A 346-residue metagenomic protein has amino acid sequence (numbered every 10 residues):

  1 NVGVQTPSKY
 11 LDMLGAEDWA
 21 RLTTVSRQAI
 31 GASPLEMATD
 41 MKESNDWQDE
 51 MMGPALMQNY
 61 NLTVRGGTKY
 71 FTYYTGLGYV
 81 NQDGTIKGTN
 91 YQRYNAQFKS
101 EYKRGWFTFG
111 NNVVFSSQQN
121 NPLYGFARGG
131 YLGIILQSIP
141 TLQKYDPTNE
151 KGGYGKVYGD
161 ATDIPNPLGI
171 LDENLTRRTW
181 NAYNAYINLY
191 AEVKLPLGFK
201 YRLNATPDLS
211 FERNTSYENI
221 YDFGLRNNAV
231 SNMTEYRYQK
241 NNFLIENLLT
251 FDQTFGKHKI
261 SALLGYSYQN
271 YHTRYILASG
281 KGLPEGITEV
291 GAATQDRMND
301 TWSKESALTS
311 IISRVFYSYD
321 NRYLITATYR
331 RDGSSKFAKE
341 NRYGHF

Functional and structural regions predicted by a protein language model:
N1, M57-N59, T72, G78-V80: A beta-strand signature from Gram-negative outer-membrane beta-barrel systems, especially the internal plug domain
N1-S44, G84-I86, Y91, N95-N184 (+2 more regions): Surface-exposed loop/interface segments of Gram-negative outer-membrane beta-barrel transport/assembly proteins
E50-A55, V64-T68: Outer-membrane beta-barrel initiation region
M57, T68-K69, K103-F107, K194-G198 (+2 more regions): Outer-membrane beta-barrel channels and translocator barrels
N61, T72-G76, T108-N112, Y190 (+5 more regions): Membrane-spanning beta-strand positions in outer-membrane beta-barrel proteins
T63-R65, G76, K99, N188-Y190 (+4 more regions): Outer-membrane beta-barrel architecture
L77-D83, I325-G333, F337: Transmembrane beta-strand segments that form the barrel wall of outer-membrane beta-barrel proteins
A96-F98, L203, I245-N247, T309-V315 (+3 more regions): Extended, hydrophobic alpha-helical segments in both membrane/secreted and soluble proteins
